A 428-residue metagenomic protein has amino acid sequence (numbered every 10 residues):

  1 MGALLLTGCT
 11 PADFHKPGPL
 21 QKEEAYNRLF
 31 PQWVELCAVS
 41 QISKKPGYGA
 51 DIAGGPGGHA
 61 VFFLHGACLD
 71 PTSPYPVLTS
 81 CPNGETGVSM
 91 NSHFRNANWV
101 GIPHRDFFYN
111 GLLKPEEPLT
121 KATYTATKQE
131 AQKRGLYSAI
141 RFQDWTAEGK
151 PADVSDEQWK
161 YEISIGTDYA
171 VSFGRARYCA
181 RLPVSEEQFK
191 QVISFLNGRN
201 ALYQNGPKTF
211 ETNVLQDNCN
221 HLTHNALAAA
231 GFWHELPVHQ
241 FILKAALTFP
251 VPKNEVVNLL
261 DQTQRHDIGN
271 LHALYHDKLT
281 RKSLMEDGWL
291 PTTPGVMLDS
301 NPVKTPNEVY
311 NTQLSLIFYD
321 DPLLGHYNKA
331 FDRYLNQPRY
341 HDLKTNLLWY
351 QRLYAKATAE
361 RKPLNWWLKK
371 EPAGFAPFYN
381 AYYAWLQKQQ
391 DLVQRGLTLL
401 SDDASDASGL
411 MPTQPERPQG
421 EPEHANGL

Functional and structural regions predicted by a protein language model:
M1-G2: Sec-dependent N-terminal signal peptides
L6-G8: C-terminal motif of bacterial Sec signal peptides marking the signal peptidase cleavage site
T10-E24, Q143-L428: Activation targets extended, charge/polar-rich intrinsically disordered C-terminal tails
A12-K128: Intrinsically disordered, low-complexity N-terminal segments that are enriched in acidic
M90, F94-S172: Low-complexity, serine/threonine/proline-enriched polar segments
